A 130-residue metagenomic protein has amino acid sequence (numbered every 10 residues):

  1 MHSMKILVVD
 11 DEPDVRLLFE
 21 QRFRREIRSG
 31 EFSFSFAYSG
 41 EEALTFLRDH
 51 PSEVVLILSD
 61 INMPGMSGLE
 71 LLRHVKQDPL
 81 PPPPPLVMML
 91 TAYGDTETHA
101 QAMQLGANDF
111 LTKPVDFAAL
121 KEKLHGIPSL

Functional and structural regions predicted by a protein language model:
D10, D60, T91: Active-site residues of response regulator receiver
P13-S35, I127: Two-component/phosphorelay signaling modules centered on CheY-like receiver
F36-T45, G68: Helix N-cap/capping motif at the beta->alpha junctions
T45, L69-P82: Short amphipathic alpha-helix used as the core "switch/output" element in two-component signaling
P51-L58: Active-site beta3 strand of CheY-like receiver
M63: Receiver (REC) domain active-site loop signature in two-component systems and cognate sites in sensor histidine kinases
E70, P83-P84, Y93-D109, E122: Alpha4 helix (beta4-alpha4-beta5 surface) of REC/receiver domains from two-component response regulators
V115-H125: C-terminal output helix
